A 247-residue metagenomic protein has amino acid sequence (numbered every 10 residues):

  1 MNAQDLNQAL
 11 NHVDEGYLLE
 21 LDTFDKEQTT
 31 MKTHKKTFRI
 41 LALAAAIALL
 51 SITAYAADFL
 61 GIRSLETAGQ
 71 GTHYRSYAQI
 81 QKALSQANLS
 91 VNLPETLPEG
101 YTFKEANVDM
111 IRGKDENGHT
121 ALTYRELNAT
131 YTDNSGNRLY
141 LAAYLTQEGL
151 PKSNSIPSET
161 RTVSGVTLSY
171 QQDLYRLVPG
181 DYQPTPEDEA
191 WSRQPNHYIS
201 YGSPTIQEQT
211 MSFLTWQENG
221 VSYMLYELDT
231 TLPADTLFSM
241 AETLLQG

Functional and structural regions predicted by a protein language model:
M1-T33, L244: Disordered, charged N-terminal biogenesis/targeting segments of membrane/secreted proteins
F24-K26, R39, Y175: Residue-level detector of alpha-helical segments with a strong bias toward transmembrane helices and their helix-loop
T30-D58: Internal signal-anchor transmembrane helix that establishes type II topology
Y55-G247: Polar, acidic low-complexity tracts enriched in Ser/Thr/Gln/Glu with frequent Gly/Pro and Thr-Pro motifs
